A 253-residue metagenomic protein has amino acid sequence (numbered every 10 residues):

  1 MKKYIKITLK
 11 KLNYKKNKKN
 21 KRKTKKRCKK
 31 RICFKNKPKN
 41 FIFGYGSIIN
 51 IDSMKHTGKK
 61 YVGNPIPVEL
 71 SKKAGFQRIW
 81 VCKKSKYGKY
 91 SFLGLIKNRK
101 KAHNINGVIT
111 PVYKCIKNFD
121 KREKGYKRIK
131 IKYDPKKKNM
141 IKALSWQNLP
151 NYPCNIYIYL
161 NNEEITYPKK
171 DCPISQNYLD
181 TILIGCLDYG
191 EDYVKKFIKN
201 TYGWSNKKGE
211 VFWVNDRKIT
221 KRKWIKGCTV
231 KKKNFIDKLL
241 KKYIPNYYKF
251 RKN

Functional and structural regions predicted by a protein language model:
M1-K35: Arg/Lys-rich, intrinsically disordered low-complexity tails that mediate electrostatic binding and condensation
K29-N253: A glycine-rich, hydrophobic/aromatic-adjacent loop/helix-cap motif
